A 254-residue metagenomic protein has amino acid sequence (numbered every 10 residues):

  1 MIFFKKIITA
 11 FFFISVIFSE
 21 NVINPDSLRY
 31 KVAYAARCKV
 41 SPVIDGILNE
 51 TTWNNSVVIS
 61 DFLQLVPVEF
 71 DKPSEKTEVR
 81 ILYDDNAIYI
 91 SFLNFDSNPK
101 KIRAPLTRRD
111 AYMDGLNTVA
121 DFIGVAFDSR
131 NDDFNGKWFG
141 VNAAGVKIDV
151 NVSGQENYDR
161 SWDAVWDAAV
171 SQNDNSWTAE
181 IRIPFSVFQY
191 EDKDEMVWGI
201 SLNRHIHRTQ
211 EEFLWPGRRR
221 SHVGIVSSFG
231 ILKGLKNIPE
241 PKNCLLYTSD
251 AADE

Functional and structural regions predicted by a protein language model:
I2-F3, P105: Short alpha-helical segments used as structural interaction elements across diverse proteins
F3-A10: Sec-dependent signal peptide recognition, specifically the positively charged N-region followed immediately by
F11-S19: Hydrophobic h-region of N-terminal signal peptides that target proteins for export in Gram-negative bacteria
E20-S249: Structural preference for beta-rich elements and adjacent junctions enriched in aromatics
D250-E254: A short, hydrophobic C-terminal helix/tail in secreted or cell-surface proteins
